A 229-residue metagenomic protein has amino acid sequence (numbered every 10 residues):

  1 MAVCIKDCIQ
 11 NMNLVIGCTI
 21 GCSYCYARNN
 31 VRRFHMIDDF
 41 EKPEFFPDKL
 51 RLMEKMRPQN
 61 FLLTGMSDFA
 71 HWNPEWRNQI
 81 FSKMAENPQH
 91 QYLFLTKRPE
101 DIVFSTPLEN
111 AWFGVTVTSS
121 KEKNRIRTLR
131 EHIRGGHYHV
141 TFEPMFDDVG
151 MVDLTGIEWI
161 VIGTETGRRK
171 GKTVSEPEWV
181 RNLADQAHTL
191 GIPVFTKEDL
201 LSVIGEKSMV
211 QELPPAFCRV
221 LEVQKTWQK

Functional and structural regions predicted by a protein language model:
M1-D7, F146, G150-K229: Auxiliary Fe-S-binding modules of radical SAM enzymes
M1-W112, S120-R134, V149-L154, T173: Conserved Radical SAM active-site core
F61-L63, Y92-F94, A111-V115, Y138-F142 (+2 more regions): Hydrophobic faces of well-ordered beta-strands that scaffold small-molecule active sites in alpha/beta enzyme cores
S67, R98-E100, V117-S119, P144-F146 (+2 more regions): Active-site-proximal loop/turn and secondary-structure-junction residues that shape catalytic pockets, frequently
E86-Q91, R134-Y138, A184-V194: Structural alpha-beta junctions
